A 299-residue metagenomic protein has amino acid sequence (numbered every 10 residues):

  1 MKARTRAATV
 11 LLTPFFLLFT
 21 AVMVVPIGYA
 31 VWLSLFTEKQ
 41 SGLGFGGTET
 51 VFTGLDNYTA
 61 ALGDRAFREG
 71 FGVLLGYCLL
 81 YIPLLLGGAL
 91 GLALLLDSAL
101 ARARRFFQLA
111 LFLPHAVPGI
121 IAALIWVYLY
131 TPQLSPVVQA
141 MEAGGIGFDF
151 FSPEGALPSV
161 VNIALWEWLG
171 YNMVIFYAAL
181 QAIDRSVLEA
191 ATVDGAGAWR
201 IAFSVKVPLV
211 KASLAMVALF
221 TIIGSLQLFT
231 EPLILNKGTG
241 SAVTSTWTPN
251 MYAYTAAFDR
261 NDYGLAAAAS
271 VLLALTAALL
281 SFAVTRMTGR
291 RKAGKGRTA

Functional and structural regions predicted by a protein language model:
R4-A299: A structural signal for multi-pass alpha-helical bundles of membrane permease subunits that mediate small-molecule
